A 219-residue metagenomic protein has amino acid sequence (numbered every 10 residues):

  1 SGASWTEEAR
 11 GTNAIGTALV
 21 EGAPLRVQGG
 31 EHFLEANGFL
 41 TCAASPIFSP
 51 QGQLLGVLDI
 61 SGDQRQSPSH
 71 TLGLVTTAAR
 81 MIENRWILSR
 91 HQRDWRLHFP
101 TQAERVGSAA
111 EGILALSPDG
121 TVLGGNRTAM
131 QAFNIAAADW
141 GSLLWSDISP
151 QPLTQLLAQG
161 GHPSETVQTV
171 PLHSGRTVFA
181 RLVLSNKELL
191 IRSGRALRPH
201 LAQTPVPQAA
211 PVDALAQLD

Functional and structural regions predicted by a protein language model:
S1-G16, L74-T76, Q102, S108-H173: PAS-family sensory domains
S1-G22, Q28-T41: Intrinsically disordered, low-complexity polar/acidic regions
E8-T12, G16, V20, P24 (+3 more regions): Juxtadomain coupling helices with adjacent low-complexity linkers
G30-E31, F39-A44, I148-P205: PAS-family sensory/regulatory modules and their coupling/dimerization elements
E31-Q64: Extended hydrophobic
A202-D219: AAA+ ATPase active-site-proximal loops
